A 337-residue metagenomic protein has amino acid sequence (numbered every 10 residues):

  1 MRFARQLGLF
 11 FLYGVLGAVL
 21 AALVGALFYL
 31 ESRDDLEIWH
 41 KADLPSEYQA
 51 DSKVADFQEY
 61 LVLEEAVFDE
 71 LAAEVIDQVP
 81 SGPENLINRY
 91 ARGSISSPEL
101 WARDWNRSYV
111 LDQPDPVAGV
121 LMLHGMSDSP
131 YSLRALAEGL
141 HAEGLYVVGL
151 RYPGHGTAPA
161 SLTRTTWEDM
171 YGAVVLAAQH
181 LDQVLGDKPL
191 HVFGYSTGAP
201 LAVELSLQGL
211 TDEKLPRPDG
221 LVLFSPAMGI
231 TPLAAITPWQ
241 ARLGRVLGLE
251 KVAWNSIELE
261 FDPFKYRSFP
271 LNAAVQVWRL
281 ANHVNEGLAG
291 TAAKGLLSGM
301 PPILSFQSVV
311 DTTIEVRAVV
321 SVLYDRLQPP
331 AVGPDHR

Functional and structural regions predicted by a protein language model:
R2-G119: Flexible, membrane-associating and regulatory peripheral segments of lipid-active enzymes
A21-G25, V110-Q113, K265-R337: Serine-hydrolase catalytic core
S97-G156: Short, surface-exposed "cap/lid" segments of acyl-processing enzymes
A135, E204-Q208: Active-site signature of alpha/beta-hydrolase-fold catalytic machinery across serine- and Asp/Cys-nucleophile hydrolases
T157-H191: Catalytic nucleophile-loop/oxyanion-hole region of alpha/beta-hydrolase and closely related hydrolase-like folds
V192-G194, F224, F306: Short beta-strand immediately N-terminal to the catalytic nucleophile in serine-hydrolase-like folds
F193-A202: Gly/Ala-rich beta-loop-alpha elbow adjacent to hydrolase catalytic centers
L221-L233: Active-site nucleophile loop of the alpha/beta-hydrolase fold
